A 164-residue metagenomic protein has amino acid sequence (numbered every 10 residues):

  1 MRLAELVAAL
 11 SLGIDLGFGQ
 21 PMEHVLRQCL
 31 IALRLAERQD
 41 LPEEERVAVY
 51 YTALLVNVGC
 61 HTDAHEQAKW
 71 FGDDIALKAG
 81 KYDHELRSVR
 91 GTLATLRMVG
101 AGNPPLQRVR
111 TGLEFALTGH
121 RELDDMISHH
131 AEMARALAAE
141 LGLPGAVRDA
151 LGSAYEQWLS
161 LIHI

Functional and structural regions predicted by a protein language model:
M1, E5, A9-L12, A68-A136 (+2 more regions): Regulatory/sensor and coupling segments of signal-transduction and defense proteins
F18-Y51, H61, H129-D149, S153-L159: Alpha-helical phosphate/pyrophosphate-handling elements in metalloenzyme active cores
T52-L77: Hydrophobic or amphipathic alpha-helical targeting/insertion segments
I162-I164: Conserved small/polar residues in nucleotide/adenosyl-binding loops
